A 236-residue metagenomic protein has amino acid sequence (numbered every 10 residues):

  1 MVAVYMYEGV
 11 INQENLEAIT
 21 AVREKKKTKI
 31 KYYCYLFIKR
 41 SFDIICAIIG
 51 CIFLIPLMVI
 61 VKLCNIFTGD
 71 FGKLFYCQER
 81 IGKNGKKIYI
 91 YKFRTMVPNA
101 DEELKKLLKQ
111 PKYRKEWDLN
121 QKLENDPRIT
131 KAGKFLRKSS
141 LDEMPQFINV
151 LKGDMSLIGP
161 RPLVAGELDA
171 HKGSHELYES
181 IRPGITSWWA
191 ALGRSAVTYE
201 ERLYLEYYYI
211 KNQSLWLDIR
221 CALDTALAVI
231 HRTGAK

Functional and structural regions predicted by a protein language model:
M1-E24, M144-K236: Hydrophobic structural segments characteristic of membrane proteins
N15, F75-P127, T186-Y204: Short, glycine-rich, amphipathic interfacial segments at transmembrane boundaries or analogous
V22-F37, E124, R128: Juxtamembrane loop-helix boundary motifs flanking transmembrane segments in multi-pass membrane proteins
I30-D101, L215, C221-K236: A hydrophobic, helix-centered structural microdomain
C51, F135-R137: Short pre-functional
